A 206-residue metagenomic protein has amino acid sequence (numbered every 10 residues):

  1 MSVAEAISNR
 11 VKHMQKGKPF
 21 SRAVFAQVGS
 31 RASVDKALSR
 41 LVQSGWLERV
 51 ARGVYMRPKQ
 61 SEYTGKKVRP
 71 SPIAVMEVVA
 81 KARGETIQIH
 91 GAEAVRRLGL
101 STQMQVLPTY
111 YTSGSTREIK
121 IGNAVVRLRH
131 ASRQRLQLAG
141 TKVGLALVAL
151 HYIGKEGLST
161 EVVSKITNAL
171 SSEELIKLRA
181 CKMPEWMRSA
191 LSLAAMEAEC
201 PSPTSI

Functional and structural regions predicted by a protein language model:
S2-V79: Short beta-edge/loop segments at beta->alpha junctions of small alpha/beta modules that act as binding/recognition
V34, H90-G91, K142: Amphipathic alpha-helical interface surfaces
V50-G53, R83-G122: Short gly/ser-rich loop at a beta-strand->alpha-helix junction or flexible surface loop bordering the NTP-binding
V68, V79-T86, H90, L138: Alpha-helix N-cap/loop-to-helix boundary motif
V78-V79, H90-E93, Y152-T160: Positively charged, aromatic-accented nucleic-acid-binding surfaces
V126-L128: Short, isolated positions in well-ordered beta-strands
H130-I206: Hydrophobic alpha-helical interaction segments
